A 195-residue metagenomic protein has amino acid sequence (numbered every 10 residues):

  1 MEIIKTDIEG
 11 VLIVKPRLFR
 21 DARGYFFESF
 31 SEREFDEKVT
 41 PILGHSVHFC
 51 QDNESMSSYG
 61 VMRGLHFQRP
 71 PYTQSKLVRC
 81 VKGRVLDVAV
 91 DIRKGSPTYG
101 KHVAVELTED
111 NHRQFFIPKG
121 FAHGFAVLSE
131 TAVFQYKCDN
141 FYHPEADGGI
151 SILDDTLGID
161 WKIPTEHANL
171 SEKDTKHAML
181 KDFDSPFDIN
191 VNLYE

Functional and structural regions predicted by a protein language model:
M1-D110, T131, C138-E195: Non-catalytic, conserved peripheral segments adjacent to functional cores
L107-T131: Conserved metal-binding segment of the jelly-roll/cupin
